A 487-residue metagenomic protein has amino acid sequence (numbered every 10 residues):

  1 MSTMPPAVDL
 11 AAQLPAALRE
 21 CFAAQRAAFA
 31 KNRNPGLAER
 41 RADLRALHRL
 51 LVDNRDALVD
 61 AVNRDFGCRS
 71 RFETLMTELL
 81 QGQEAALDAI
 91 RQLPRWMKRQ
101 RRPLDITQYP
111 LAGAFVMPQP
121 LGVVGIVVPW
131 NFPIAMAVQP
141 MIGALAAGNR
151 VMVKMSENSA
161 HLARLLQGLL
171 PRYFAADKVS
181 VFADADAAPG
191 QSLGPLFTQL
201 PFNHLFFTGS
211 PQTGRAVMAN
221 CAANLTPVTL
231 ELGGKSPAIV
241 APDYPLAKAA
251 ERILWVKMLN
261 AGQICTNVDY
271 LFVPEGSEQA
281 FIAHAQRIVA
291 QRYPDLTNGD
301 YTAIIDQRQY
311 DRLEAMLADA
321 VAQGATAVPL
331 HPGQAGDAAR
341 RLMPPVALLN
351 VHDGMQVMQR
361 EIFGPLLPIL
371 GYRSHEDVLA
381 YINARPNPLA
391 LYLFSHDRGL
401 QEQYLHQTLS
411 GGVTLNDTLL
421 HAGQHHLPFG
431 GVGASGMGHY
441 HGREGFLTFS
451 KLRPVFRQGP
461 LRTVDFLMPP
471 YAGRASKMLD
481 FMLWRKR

Functional and structural regions predicted by a protein language model:
S2-A114: N-terminal Rossmann-like NAD(P)+-binding subdomain of aldehyde/semialdehyde dehydrogenases
S2-P5, P35-G36, I239, A335 (+1 more regions): Conserved C-terminal structural/oligomerization subdomain of aldehyde/semialdehyde dehydrogenase
P5, L10, L14, F174 (+3 more regions): ALDH superfamily catalytic-core signature
L18, L37, R55, G190 (+5 more regions): Residues at or immediately preceding the N-termini of alpha-helices
F22-A23, T229-L232, N260-C265, A339-R341 (+2 more regions): Short, flexible turn/loop "capping" segments at secondary-structure junctions
R33, H48-L51, R55, F66 (+14 more regions): Structural signal for hydrophobic packing residues in well-ordered secondary-structure cores of soluble enzyme domains
R40, A86, G148, L205 (+6 more regions): Residue-level signal for inorganic ion chemistry
T107-K248, Y372: Rossmann-like NAD(P) dinucleotide-binding subdomain of oxidoreductase/dehydrogenase enzymes
